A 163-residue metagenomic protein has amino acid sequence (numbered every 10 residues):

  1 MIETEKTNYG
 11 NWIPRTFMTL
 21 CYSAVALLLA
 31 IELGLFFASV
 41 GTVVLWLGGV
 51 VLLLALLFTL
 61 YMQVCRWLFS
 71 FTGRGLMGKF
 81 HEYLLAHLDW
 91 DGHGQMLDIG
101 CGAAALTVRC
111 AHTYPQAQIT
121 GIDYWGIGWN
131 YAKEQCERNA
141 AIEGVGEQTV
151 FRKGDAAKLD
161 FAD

Functional and structural regions predicted by a protein language model:
M1-L56: N-terminal auxiliary segments of SAM/dcSAM-dependent transferases
Y9-F17, T59-H87: Class I SAM-dependent methyltransferase Rossmann-like catalytic core, especially the SAM/SAH-binding loop
G92-G102, T120: Conserved class I S-adenosyl-L-methionine
A103-P115: Conserved SAM-binding loop of SAM-dependent methyltransferases across substrates and taxa, primarily the Class I
W125: Conserved SAM/SAH-binding beta-strand->alpha-helix loop
K133-E147: Short, conserved SAM-binding/catalytic segment of Class I S-adenosyl-L-methionine-dependent methyltransferases
G144-A156: Conserved SAM-binding strand-loop segment of SAM-dependent methyltransferases
A157-D163: A short acidic, Gly/Pro-enriched loop at the edge of an enzyme's catalytic core that lines a small-molecule cofactor
